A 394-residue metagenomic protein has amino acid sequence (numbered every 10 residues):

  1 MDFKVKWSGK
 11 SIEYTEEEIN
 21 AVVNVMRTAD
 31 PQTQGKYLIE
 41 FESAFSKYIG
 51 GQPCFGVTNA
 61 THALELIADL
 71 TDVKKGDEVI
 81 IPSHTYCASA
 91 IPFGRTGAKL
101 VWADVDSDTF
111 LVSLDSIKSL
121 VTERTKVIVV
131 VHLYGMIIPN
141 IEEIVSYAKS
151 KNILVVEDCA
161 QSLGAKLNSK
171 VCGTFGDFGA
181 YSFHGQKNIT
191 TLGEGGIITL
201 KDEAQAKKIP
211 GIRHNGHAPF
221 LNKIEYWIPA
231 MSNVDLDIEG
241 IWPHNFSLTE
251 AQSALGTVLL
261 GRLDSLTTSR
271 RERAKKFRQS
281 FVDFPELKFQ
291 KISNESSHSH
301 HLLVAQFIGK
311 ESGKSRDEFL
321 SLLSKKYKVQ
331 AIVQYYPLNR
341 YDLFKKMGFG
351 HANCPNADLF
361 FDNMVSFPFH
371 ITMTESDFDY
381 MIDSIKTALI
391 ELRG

Functional and structural regions predicted by a protein language model:
M1-L70, K74, V130, I144 (+3 more regions): Conserved PLP-binding active-site segment in aminotransferase class I/II-type PLP enzymes
E65-T122, V127, L323: Conserved PLP-anchoring active-site segment centered on the Schiff-base-forming lysine
D108-T191, I197-T199, E203-K207, S366: Active-site phosphate-binding strand-loop segment of PLP-dependent enzymes
S162, S169-K170, T174-G176, N233-G240 (+1 more regions): Active-site-adjacent capping/gating segments
S162-N168, F175-L302: Active-site region of PLP-dependent enzymes
N215-M231, K276-F281, E318-N353, L359-V365 (+1 more regions): Conserved PLP cofactor-binding pocket of PLP-dependent enzymes
K310-E318, T374-D379: Short, conserved charged micro-motifs
